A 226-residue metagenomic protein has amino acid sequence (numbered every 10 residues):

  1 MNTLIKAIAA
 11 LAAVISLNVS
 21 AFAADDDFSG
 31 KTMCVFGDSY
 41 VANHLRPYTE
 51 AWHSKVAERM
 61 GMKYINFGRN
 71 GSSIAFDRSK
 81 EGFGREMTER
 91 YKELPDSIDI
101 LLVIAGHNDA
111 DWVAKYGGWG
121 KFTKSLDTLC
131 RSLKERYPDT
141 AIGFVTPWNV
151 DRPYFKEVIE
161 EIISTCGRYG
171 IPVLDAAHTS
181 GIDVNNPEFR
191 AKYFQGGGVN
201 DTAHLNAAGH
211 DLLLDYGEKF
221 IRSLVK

Functional and structural regions predicted by a protein language model:
M1-F36, Y40-Y48, S54-M62, K92-I98 (+3 more regions): N-terminal secretory targeting modules
T32-V35, Y40-W119, T123-K124, P153: Conserved SGNH/GDSL esterase-like catalytic core that processes O-acyl groups on lipids and polysaccharides
E58-G61, T88-E93, D127-L129, G167-G170 (+1 more regions): Glycine-rich loops and low-complexity Gly/Arg-rich segments that provide flexible linkers or classic glycine-based
K63-I65, A141, G170-V173: Conserved beta-strand segments of alpha/beta enzyme cores
F67-R69, V145, A176-T179: Conserved beta-strand termini and adjacent loop/short-helix elements that scaffold enzyme active sites in alpha/beta
K80, V113, N149-K226: Catalytic His-Asp segment of secreted/periplasmic serine-dependent ester chemistry enzymes
H107-N108, C130-S164: Active-site segments of SGNH/GDSL-like serine hydrolases that catalyze O-acetyl group transfer/hydrolysis on lipids
F122-L129, V158, L213: Hydrophobic alpha-helical membrane-association signature
